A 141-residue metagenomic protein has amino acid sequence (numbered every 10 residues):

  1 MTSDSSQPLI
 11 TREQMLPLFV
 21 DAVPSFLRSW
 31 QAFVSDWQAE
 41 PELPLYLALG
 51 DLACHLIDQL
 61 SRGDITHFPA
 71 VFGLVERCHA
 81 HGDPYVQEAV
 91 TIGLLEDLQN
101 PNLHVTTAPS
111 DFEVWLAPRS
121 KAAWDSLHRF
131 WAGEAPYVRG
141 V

Functional and structural regions predicted by a protein language model:
M1-R28, P44-D51, I57-V141: Acidic, proline/glycine-rich low-complexity IDRs
L27, Q31-Q38: Small/polar-rich, solvent-exposed N-terminal microdomains that initiate assembly or binding
